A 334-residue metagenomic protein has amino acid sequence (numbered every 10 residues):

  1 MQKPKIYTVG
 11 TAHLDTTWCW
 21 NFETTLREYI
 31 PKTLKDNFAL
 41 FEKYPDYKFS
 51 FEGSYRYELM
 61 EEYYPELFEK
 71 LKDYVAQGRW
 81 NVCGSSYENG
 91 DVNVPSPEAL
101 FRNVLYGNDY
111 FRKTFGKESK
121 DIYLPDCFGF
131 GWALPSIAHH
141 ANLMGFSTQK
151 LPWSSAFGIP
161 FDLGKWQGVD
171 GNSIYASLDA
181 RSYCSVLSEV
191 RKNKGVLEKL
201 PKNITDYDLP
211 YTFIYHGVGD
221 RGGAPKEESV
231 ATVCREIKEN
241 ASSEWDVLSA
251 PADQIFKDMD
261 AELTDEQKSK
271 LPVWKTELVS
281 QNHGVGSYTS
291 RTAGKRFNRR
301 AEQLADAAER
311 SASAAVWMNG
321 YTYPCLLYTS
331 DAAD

Functional and structural regions predicted by a protein language model:
M1-S330, D334: Catalytic-domain carbohydrate-binding cleft regions of carbohydrate-active enzymes
